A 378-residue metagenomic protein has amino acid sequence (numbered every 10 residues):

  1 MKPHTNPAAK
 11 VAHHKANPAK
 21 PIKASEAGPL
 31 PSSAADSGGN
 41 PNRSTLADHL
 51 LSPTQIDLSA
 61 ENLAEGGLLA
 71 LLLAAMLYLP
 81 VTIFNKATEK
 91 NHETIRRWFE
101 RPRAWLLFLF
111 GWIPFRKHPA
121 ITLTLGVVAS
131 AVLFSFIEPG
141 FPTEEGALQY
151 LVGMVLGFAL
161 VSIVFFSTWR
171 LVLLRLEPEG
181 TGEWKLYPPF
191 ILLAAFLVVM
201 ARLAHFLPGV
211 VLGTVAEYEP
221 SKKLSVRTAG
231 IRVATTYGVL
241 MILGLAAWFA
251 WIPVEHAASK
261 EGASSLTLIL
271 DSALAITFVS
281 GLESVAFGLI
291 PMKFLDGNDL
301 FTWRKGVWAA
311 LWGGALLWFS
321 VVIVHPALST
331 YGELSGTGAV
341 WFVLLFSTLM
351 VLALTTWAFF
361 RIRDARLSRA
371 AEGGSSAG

Functional and structural regions predicted by a protein language model:
M1, K10-G378: Hydrophobic transmembrane alpha-helices and their immediate loop junctions in multi-pass integral membrane proteins
